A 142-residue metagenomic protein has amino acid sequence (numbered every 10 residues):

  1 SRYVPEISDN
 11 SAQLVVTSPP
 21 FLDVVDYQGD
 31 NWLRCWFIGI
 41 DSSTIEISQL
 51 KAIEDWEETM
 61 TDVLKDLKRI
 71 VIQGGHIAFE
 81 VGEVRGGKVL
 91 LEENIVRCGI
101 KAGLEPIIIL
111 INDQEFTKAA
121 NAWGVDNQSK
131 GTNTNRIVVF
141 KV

Functional and structural regions predicted by a protein language model:
S1-V142: Class I S-adenosyl-L-methionine-dependent methyltransferase catalytic core
